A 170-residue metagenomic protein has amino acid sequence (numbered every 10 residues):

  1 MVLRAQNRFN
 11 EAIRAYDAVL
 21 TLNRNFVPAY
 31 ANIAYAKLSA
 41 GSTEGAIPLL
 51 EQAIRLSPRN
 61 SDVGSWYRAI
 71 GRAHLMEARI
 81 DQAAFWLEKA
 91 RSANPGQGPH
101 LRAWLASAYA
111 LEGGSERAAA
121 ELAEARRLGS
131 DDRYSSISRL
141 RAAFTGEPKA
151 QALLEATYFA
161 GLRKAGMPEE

Functional and structural regions predicted by a protein language model:
L3-E170: Alpha-helical protein-protein interaction modules
